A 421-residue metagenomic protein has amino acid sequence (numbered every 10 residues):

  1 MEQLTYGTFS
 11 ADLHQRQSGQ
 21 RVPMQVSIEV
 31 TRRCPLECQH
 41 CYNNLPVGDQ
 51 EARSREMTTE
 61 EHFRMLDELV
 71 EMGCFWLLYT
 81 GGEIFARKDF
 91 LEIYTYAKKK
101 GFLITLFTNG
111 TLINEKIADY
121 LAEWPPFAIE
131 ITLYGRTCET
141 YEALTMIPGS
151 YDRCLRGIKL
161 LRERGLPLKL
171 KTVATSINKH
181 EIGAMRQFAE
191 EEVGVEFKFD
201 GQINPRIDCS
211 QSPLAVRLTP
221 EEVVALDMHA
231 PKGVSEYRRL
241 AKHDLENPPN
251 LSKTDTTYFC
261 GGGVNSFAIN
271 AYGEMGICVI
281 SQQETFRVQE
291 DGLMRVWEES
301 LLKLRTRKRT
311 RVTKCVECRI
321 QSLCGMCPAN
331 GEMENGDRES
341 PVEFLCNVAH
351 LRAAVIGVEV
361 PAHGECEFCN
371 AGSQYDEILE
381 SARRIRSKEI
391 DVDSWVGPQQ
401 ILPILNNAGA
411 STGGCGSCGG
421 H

Functional and structural regions predicted by a protein language model:
M1-A128, L226: Conserved alpha-helical substructure of the radical SAM core
E2-L13, Q17, V22, N44 (+1 more regions): Flexible mid-to-C-terminal extensions adjoining Fe-S/redox cofactors in radical SAM and related proteins
G7, F127, T132-D291: Radical SAM enzyme [4Fe-4S]-AdoMet core and its adjacent flexible, acidic and glycine-rich loops/tails across
M24, G73-F75, G263, V279 (+1 more regions): Exposed loop/turn and edge beta-strand positions of beta-sandwich/beta-sheet ligand-binding modules
E37, G73, P125, L166-P167 (+3 more regions): Short loop/turn motifs at secondary-structure junctions
M57, K88, G149, I177-H180 (+1 more regions): Residue-level signal for the nucleotide or nucleotide-sugar donor/cofactor binding architecture
D67, T95, K99, D119-A122 (+5 more regions): Surface-exposed alpha-helical segments enriched in charged/polar residues
E83, V173-T175, M333-N335: Conserved short loop/turn motifs at secondary-structure junctions
